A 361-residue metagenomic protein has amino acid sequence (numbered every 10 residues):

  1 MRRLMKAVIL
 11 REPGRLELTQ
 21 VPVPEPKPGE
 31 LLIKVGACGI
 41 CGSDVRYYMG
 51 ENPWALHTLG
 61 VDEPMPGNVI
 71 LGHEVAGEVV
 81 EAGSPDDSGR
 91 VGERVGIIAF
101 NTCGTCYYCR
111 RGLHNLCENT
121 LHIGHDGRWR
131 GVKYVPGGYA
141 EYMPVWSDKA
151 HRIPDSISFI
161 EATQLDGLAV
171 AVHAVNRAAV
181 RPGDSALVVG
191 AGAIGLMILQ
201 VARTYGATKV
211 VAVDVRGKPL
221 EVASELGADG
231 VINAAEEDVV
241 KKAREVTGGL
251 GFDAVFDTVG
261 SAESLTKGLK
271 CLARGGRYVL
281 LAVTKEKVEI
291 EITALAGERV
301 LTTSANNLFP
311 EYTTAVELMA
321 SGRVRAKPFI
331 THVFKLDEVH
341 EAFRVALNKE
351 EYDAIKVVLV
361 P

Functional and structural regions predicted by a protein language model:
R2-R3, A262, T266-K270, F309-P361: C-terminal hydrophobic helical "lid"/dimerization subdomain of Rossmann-like NAD(P)H-dependent oxidoreductases
P24-C38, P53-R110, P154-S156: Glycine-rich beta-strand-centered segment in the early N-terminal region that forms part of a ligand/cofactor-binding
K27, R90-V91, R181, A273 (+1 more regions): Residue-level recognition of short, solvent-exposed, well-ordered loop/turn junctions that link secondary-structure
S43-Y48: Cytochrome P450 core scaffold surrounding the K-helix E-X-X-R motif and the conserved "meander" helix-loop region
V61-H73, G104-V189, K327: NAD(P)H dinucleotide-binding glycine-rich loop of Rossmann-like/cofactor-binding domains, especially the beta1-alpha1
R90-V91, D148, P154-E237, K241: Mid-domain Rossmann-like dinucleotide-binding core that forms the NAD(H)/NADP(H) cofactor-binding site
A178-V180, V188, E221-V300, H340: Glycine-rich cofactor phosphate-binding loops and adjacent beta1-alpha1 units of small-molecule cofactor enzyme domains
R216, T284, N307: Residues in the short beta-alpha loop(s) of Rossmann-like NAD(P)-binding domains
